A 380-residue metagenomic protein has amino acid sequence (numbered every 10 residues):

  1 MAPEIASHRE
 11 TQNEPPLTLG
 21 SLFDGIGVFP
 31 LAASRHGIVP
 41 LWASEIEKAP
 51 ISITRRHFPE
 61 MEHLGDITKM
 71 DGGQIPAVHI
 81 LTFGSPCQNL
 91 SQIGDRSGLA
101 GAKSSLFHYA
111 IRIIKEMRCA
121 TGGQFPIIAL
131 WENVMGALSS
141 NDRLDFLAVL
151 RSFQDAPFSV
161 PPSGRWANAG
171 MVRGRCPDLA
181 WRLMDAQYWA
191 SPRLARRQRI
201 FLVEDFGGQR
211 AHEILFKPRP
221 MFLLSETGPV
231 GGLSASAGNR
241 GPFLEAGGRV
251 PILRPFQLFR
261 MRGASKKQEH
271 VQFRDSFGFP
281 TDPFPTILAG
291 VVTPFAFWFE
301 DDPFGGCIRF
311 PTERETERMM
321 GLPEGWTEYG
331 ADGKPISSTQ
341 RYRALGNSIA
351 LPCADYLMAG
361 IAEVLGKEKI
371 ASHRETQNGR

Functional and structural regions predicted by a protein language model:
M1-I38, P50: S-adenosyl-L-methionine
A6, G241-R380: C-terminal target-recognition/interaction regions appended to catalytic cores
L19-A33, I67, A77-D95, A129-V134 (+5 more regions): Conserved proline-anchored active-site loop of SAM-dependent methyltransferases that bridges a beta-strand
A43-S44: The conserved SAM/SAH-binding core of class I Rossmann-like methyltransferase domains, concentrating on the hydrophobic
E47: Conserved SAM/SAH-binding beta-strand->alpha-helix loop
T54: Conserved SAM-binding loop
E60-D66: Conserved SAM-binding strand-loop segment of SAM-dependent methyltransferases
M70-V78, L90-T286, V291-V292, C307: Class I S-adenosyl-L-methionine
